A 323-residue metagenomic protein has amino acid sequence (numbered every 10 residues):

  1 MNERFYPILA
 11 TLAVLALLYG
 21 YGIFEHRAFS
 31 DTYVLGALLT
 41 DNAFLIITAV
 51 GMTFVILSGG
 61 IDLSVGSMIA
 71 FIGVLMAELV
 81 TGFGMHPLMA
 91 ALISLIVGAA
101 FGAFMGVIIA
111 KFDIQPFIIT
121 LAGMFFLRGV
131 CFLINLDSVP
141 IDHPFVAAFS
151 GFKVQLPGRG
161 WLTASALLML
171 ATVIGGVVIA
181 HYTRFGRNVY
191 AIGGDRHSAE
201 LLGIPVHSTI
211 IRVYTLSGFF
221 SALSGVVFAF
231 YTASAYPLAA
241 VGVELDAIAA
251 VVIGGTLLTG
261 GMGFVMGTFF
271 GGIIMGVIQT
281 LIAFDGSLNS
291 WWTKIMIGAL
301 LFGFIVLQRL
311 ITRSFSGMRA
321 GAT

Functional and structural regions predicted by a protein language model:
M1-G20, F24, I174-G175, L201-S208 (+1 more regions): Cytosolic-side transmembrane-helix boundaries in multi-pass membrane proteins
V14-S30, S58, C131-N135, V177-R184: Structural signal for alpha-helical transmembrane segments and their membrane-water exit/capping regions in multi-pass
L18-E25, D31-F83, V107-I114, V251 (+2 more regions): Single transmembrane alpha-helix segments in multi-pass membrane proteins
D41-G51, S67, F71, A100-A103 (+7 more regions): Hydrophobic alpha-helical segments embedded in the membrane of multi-pass proteins
G84-M124, F270-M275: Alpha-helical transmembrane segments within multi-pass membrane transporters and channels
H86-S94, A100-M105, I109, L156-A235: Helix-loop-helix "hairpin" substructures at the membrane interface of multi-pass membrane proteins
P116-Y182, T209-R212, T232-A240, F284-D285 (+1 more regions): Transmembrane helix-bundle core of multi-pass membrane transporters and related energy-transducing complexes
S221, Y231-G298: Transmembrane alpha-helical segments in multi-pass inner-membrane proteins
